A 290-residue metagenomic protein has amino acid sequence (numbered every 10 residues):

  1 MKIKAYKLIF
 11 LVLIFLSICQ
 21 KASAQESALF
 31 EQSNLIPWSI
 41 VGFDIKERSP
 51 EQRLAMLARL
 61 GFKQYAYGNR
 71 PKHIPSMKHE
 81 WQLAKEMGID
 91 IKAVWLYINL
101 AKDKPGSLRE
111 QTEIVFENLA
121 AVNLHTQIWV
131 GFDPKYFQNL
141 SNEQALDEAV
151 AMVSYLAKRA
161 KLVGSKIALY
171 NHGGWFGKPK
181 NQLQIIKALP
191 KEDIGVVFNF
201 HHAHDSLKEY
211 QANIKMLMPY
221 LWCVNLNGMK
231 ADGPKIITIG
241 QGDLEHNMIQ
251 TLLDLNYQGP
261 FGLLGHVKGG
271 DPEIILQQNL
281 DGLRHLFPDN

Functional and structural regions predicted by a protein language model:
M1-I9: Bacterial N-terminal signal peptides that target proteins for export
I9-S17: Bacterial N-terminal signal peptides
L16-K21, L264: Short hydrophobic alpha-helical membrane-anchoring segments
A24-N123, K191, G195, L280-N290: N-terminal pre-domain/capping segments
Q25-I36, E51-R53, V150-S154, K158 (+3 more regions): Histidine-acidic metal/acid-base catalytic patches
V41-P50, Y65-H79, Y97-Q111, Y136-L140 (+4 more regions): Acidic-and-aromatic substrate-binding clefts and catalytic sites of carbohydrate-active enzymes
A66, A93, Q127-W129, A168 (+2 more regions): Conserved beta-strand positions in the central sheet of alpha/beta enzyme cores
D90, D103-V196: Active-site acidic/histidine proton-transfer and metal-coordination neighborhood in alpha/beta enzyme cores
